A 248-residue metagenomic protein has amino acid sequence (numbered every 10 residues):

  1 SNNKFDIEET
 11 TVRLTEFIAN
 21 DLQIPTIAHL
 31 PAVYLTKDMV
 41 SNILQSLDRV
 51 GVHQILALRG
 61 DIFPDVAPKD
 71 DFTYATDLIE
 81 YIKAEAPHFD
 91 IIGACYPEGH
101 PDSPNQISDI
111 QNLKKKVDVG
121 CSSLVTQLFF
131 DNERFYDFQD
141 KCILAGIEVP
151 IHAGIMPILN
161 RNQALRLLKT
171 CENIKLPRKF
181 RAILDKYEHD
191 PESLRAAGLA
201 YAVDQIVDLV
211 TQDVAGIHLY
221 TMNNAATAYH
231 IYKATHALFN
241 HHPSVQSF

Functional and structural regions predicted by a protein language model:
S1-I107, V214: Active-site beta->alpha loop and helix N-cap motifs at the rims of alpha/beta catalytic domains
S1-V12, G60-D70, C121-F135, K141 (+1 more regions): Glycine-rich, proline-tolerant flexible connector loops at the mouths of alpha/beta enzymes
V12-E16, L44, A75-E80, L113 (+4 more regions): Generic structural signal for well-ordered alpha-helices, preferentially at hydrophobic/aromatic core positions
L35-S46, S108-N112, D137-D140, N160-L167 (+2 more regions): Catalytic cores of alpha/beta
L47, K116, G120, A153 (+1 more regions): Conserved, mostly hydrophobic/aromatic
D70-Y96, L144-D204, T235-F248: Active-site pocket-lining/capping segments in soluble small-molecule metabolic enzymes
D102-C121: Active-site glycine-rich loop that binds ribose-phosphate moieties when present
